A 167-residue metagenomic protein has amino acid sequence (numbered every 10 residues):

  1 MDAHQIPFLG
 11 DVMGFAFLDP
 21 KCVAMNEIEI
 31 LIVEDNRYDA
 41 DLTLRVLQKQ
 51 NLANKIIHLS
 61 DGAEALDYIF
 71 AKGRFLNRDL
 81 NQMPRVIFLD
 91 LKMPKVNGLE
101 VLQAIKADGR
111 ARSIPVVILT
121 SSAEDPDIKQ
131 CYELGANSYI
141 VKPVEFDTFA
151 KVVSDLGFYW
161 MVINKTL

Functional and structural regions predicted by a protein language model:
M1-I6: Glycine-rich ATP-binding loops of the HATPase_c
E27-Y38, T43-Q48, I87-L89: Conserved acidic segment of CheY-like receiver
L42, I57-V86: Acidic, metal-coordinating helix/loop segments flanking the phosphotransfer/catalytic sites of two-component signaling
H58, K95-V96: Residue-level signal for the "D+5" position in two-component response regulator receiver
E64, V144-G157, K165: C-terminal output helix
L91-M93: Receiver (REC) domain active-site loop signature in two-component systems and cognate sites in sensor histidine kinases
V117-L119: Hydrophobic/aromatic residues positioned on beta-strands within the core alpha/beta folds
